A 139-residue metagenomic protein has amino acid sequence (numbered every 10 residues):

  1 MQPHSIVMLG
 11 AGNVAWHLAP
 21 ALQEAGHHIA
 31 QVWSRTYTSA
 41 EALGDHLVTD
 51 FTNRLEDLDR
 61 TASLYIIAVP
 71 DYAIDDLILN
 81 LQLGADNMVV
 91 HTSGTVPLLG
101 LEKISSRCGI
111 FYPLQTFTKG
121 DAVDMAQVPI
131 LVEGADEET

Functional and structural regions predicted by a protein language model:
M1-T52: NAD(P)+-binding Rossmann beta1-loop-alpha1 motif at the extreme N-terminus of oxidoreductases
Q2-S5, D86, Q127: Phosphate-coordination loops involved in phosphoryl transfer and adenosine-cofactor binding
V7-M8, I67, V132: Hydrophobic Val/Ile/Leu positions in short beta-strands of Rossmann-like dinucleotide-binding domains
A30, S63, N87: Conserved acidic residues
N53-E56, P113-L114: Conserved SAM/SAH-binding loop
L55-L79: Rossmann-like NAD(P)-binding element
N80-D86, E102-S105: Short, conserved loop/helix-junction motifs that constitute active-site signature segments in enzyme catalytic cores
S93-T139: Rossmann-fold dinucleotide-binding core
